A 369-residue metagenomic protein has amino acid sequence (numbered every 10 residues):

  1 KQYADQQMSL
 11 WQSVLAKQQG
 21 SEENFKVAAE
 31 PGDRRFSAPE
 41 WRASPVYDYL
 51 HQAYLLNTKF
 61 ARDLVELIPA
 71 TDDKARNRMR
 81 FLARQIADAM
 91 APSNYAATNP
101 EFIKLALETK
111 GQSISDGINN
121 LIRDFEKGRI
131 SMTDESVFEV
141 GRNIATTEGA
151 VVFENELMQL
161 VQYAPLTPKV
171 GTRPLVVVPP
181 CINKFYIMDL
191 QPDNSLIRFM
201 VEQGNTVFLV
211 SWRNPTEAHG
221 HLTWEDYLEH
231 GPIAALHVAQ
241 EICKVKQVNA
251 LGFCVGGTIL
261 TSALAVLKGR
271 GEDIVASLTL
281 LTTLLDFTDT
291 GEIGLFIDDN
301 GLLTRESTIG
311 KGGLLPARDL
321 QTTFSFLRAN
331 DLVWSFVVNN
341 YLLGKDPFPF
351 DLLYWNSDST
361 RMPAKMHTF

Functional and structural regions predicted by a protein language model:
K1-L157, V170: Amphipathic, low-complexity, repeat-rich surface-exposed segments
K74-N94, E241, I259, A263-H367: Alpha/beta-hydrolase-fold enzymes
D124-T216: Short, surface-exposed "cap/lid" segments of acyl-processing enzymes
P168-K169, I182-Y186, N214-G220, V255-T261 (+2 more regions): Flexible loop/turn segments at secondary-structure boundaries
V176, A250-L251, L278-T283: Extended hydrophobic secondary-structure segments that form protein cores and membrane-embedded regions
Y186, L190, Q203, H221-E229 (+4 more regions): Hydrophobic alpha-helical scaffolding
H219-C243: Alpha/beta-hydrolase active-site loop
L236-G256: Alpha/beta-hydrolase fold nucleophile elbow
